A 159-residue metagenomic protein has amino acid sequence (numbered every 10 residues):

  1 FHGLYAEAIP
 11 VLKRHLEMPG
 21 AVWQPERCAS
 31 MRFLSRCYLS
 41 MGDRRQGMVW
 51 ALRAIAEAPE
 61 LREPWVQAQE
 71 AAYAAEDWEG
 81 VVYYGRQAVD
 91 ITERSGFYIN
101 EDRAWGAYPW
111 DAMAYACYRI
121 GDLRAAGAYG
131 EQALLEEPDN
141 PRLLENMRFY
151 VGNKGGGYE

Functional and structural regions predicted by a protein language model:
Y5-A6, R44, W78, L123: TPR-repeat structural position
Y38, A71-A72, C117, V151: Residue at a conserved register position within TPR or TPR-like alpha-solenoid repeats
